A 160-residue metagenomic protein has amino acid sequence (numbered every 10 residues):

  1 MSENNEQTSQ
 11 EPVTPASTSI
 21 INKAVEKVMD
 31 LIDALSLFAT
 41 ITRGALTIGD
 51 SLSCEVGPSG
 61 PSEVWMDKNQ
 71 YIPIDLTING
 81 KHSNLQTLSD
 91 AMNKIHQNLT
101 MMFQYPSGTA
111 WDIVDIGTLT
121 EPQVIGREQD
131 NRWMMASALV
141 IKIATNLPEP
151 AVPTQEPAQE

Functional and structural regions predicted by a protein language model:
M1-K68, D90, M102-D112, P153-E160: Small/polar-rich, solvent-exposed N-terminal microdomains that initiate assembly or binding
I21, L88, E128-R132: Short capping loops/turns at secondary-structure boundaries
I41-R43, I74, K94-M102, I141-I143: Generic alpha-helical hydrophobic packing signal
E63, L85-T87, N146-V152: Intrinsically disordered, low-complexity acidic/polar segments
K68-Q86, W133-N146: Oligomerization/assembly interface segments of phage tail-like spikes and tubes
N69-Y71, K81-P106: Extracellular/virion structural assembly segments
L99-E160: Acidic-leaning, charged glycine-interspersed low-complexity segments
